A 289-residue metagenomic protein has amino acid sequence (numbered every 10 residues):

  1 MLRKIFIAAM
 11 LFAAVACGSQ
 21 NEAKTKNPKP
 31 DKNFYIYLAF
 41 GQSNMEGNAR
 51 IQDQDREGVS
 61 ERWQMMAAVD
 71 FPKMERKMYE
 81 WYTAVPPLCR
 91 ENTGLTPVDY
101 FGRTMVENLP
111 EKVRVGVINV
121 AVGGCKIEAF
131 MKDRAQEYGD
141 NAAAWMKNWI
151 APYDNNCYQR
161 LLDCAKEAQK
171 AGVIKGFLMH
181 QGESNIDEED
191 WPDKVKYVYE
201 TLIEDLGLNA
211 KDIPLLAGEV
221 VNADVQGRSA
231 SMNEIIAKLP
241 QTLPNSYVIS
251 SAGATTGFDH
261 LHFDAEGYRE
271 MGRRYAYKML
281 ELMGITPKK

Functional and structural regions predicted by a protein language model:
L2-A8: Sec-dependent signal peptide recognition, specifically the positively charged N-region followed immediately by
L11-F12: Short, linear, compositionally biased motifs with a strong N-terminal bias
V15-A16: C-terminal motif of bacterial Sec signal peptides marking the signal peptidase cleavage site
E22-K289: Cell-envelope and extracellular/periplasmic
